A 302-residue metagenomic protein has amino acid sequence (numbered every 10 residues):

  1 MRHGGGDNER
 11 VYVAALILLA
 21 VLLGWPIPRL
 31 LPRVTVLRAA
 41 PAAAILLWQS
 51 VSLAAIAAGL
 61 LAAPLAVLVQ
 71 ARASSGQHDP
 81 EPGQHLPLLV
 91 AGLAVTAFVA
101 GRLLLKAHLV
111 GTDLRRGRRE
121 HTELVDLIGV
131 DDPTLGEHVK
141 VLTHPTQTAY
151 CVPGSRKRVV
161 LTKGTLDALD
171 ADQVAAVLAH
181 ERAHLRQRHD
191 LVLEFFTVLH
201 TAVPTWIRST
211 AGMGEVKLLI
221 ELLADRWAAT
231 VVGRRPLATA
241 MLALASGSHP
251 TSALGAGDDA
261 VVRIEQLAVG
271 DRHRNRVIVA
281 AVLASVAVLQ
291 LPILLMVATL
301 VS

Functional and structural regions predicted by a protein language model:
N8-L23: Hydrophobic transmembrane alpha-helical segments in integral membrane proteins
V11, A15, W48-A55, L88-T96: Alpha-helical transmembrane segments of integral membrane proteins, emphasizing hydrophobic/aromatic residues
Y12, L291-S302: Juxtamembrane boundary at the C-terminal end of a transmembrane helix
L23-L31, R102-L103, L291-M296: Alpha-helical transmembrane segments
I27, L31-A44, G92, L104-L193 (+1 more regions): Polar-ligand-bearing catalytic/cofactor-coordination segments of membrane-embedded or membrane-tethered inner-membrane
R38-V51, P80-Q84: Membrane-interface segments at loop-to-transmembrane junctions
Q49-L60, V279-V286: Select subsegments of transmembrane alpha-helices in polytopic membrane proteins, especially boundary-proximal
A58-R72, Q77-R119: Transmembrane alpha-helices and immediately adjacent membrane-cytoplasm interface residues in multi-pass integral
